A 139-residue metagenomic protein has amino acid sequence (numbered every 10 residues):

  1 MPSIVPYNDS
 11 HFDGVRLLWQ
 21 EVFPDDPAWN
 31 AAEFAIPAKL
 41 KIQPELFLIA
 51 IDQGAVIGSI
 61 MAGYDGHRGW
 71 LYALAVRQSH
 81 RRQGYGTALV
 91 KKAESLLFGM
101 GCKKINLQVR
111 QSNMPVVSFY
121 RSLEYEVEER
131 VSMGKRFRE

Functional and structural regions predicted by a protein language model:
P2-V15: A short beta-loop-alpha structural element at the N-terminal edge of CoA-dependent acyl/N-acetyltransferase catalytic
P27-I49: Active-site rim helix/loop that mediates acceptor-substrate recognition in acyltransferases
I49, A55-G63, W70-Y72: Conserved beta-strand in the GNAT
D52-G58, P115, V127: Glycine-rich acetyl-CoA-binding "A-motif" of GNAT/NAT acetyltransferases
G63-Y72, R81, V127-E128: A conserved beta-turn-beta hairpin within the catalytic core of GNAT-like acetyltransferases that forms part
H80, G84-K92: Conserved acetyl-CoA pyrophosphate-binding loop and the N-cap/start of the following alpha-helix in GNAT-like
L97-Q108: Conserved GNAT acetyl-CoA-binding A-motif
L107-V116, G134-R138: Conserved beta-strand-loop-alpha-helix junction that forms the acyl-donor binding cleft
